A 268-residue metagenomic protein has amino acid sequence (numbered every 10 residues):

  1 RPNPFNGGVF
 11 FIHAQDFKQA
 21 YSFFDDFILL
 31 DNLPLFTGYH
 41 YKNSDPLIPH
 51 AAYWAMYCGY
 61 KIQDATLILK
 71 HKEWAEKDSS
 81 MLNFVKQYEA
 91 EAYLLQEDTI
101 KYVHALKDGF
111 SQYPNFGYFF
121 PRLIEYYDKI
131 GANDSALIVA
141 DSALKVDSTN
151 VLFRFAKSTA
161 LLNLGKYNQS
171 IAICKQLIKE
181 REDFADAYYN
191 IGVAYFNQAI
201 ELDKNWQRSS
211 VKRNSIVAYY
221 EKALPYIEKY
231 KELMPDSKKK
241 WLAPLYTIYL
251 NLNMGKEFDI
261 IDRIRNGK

Functional and structural regions predicted by a protein language model:
R1-K18, S22-F23, L29-H50, F196-K229: Short coil/linker segments at helix-helix boundaries
G7, A55, Y88-A92, R122-Y126 (+4 more regions): Structural register within alpha-helical repeat arrays
V9, H13, L35, Q63 (+6 more regions): Short coil/turn linking the two alpha-helices of tandem helical-hairpin repeats
F27, W74-A75, D108-G109, S142-A143 (+3 more regions): Canonical positions in the second alpha-helix
L30, D78, Q112-Y113, V146 (+3 more regions): Structural marker of alpha-solenoid helical repeat scaffolds
P34, M81-L82, F116, N150 (+2 more regions): Residue-level recognition of tetratricopeptide repeat
